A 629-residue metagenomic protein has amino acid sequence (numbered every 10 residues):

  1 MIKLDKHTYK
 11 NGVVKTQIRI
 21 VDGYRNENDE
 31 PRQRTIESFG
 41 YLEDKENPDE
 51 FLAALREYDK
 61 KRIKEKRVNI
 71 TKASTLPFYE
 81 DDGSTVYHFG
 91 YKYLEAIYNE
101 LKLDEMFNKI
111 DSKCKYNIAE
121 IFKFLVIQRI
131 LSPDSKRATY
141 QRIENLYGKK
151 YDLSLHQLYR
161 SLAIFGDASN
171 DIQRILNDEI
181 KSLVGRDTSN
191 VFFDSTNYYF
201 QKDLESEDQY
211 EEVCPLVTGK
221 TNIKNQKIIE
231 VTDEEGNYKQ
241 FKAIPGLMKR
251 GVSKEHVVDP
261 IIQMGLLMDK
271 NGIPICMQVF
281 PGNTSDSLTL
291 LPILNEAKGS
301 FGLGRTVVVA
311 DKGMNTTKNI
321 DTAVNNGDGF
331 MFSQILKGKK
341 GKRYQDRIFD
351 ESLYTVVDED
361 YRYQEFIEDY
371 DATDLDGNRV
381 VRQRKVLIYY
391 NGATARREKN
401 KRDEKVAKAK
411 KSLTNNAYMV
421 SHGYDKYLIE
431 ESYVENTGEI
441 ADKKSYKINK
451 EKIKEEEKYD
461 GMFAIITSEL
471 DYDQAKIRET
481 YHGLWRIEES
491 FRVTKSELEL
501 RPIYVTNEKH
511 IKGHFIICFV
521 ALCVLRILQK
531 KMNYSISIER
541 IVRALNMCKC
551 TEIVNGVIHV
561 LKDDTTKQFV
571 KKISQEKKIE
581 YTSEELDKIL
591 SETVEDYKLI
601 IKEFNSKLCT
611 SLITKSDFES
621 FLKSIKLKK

Functional and structural regions predicted by a protein language model:
M1-A119: Conserved glycine(s) in the ABC-transporter nucleotide-binding domain "signature"
I2-K3, Q17, N28-P31, L101-K629: Anion-binding and metal-coordination hotspots
